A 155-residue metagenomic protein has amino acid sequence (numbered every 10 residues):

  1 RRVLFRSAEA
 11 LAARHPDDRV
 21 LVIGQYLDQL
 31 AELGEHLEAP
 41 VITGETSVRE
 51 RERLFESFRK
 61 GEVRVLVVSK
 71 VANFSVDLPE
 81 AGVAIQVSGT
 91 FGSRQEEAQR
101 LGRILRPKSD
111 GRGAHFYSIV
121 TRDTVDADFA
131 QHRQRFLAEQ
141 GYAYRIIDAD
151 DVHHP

Functional and structural regions predicted by a protein language model:
V3-L4: Short, small-residue-biased leader/transition segments that mark boundaries at the very start of proteins
D17-D18, E62-V63, A81: Short, high-confidence coil segments that cap the C-terminus of an alpha-helix and link into the following beta-strand
L21-I23, D28-G34, E38-V76: Conserved helicase ATPase core of P-loop NTP-dependent helicases/translocases
G24, T43, S88, S118-T121: Short beta-strand/turn micro-motifs composed of small residues that flank or help shape donor/cofactor-binding pockets
D28, A72-F74, G89-S93, L105-R106 (+1 more regions): Conserved nucleotide-binding/hydrolysis micro-motifs of P-loop NTPases
V67, F74-T90, E96-Q99, H115-I119: A short beta-strand element within the Helicase C-terminal
R103-F136: Conserved segment of the helicase C-terminal RecA-like domain
R145-P155: Acidic, low-complexity intrinsically disordered tails
